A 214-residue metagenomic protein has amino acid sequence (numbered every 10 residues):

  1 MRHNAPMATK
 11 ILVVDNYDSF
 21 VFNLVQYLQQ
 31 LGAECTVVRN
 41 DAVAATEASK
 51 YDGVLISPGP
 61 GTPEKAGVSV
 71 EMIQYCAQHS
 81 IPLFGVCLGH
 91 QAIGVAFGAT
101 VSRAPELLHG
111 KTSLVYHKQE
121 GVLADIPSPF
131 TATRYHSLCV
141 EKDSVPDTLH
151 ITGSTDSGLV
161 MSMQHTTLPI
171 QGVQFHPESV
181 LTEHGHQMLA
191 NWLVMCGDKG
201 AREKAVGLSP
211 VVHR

Functional and structural regions predicted by a protein language model:
A8-V14, S19-G85, F97, K199: Flexible gly/pro-rich beta->alpha loop and the following alpha-helix that scaffold active-site loops
C35-V37, V101, I151: Generic structural signal for residues in well-ordered beta-strands
K50-D125, P129-T131, L189-A190: Cysteine-nucleophile active-site neighborhood
C87, H136, H176: Histidine-centered divalent metal-coordination motifs
Q119-T167: Catalytic beta-strand/loop cores that center a nucleophilic Ser/Cys/Thr and support acyl-enzyme chemistry
T167, G172-E183: Phosphate-binding/catalytic loops
V180-R214: Acyltransferase
